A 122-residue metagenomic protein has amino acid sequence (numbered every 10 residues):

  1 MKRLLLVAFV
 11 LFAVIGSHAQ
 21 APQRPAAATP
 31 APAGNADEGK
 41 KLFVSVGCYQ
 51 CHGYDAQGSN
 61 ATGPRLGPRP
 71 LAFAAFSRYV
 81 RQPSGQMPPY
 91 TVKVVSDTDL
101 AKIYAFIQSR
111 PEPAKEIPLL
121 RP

Functional and structural regions predicted by a protein language model:
M1-L4: Positively charged n-region of N-terminal signal peptides that target proteins for export
L6-V14: Bacterial N-terminal signal peptides
I15-A19: Sec/Tat signal peptide C-region and signal peptidase I cleavage site
A21-V44: Electrostatic cytochrome c docking/interface patches
A36-V44, Q50-P89: Gly/Gly-Pro-rich "capping" loops immediately C-terminal to redox-active cysteine motifs in periplasmic/lumenal
V92-P122: C-terminal capping alpha-helices of c-type cytochrome domains
